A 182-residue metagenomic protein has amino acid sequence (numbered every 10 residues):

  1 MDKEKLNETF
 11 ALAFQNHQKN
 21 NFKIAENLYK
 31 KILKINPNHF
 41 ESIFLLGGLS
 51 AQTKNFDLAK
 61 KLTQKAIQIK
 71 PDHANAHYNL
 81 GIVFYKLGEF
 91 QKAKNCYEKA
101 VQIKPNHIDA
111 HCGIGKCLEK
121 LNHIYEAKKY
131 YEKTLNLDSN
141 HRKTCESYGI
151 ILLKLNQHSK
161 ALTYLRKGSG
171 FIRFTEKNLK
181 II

Functional and structural regions predicted by a protein language model:
K5, H39, H73, H107 (+2 more regions): Residue-level recognition of tetratricopeptide repeat
K5-I35, Q52: Alpha-helical segment of the N-proximal tetratricopeptide repeat
F10, F14, Q18, E41-Q52 (+3 more regions): Conserved alpha-helical positions within TPR/SEL1-like repeat arrays
I35, I69, I103, L137 (+1 more regions): Structural marker of alpha-solenoid helical repeat scaffolds
L153, H158-F174: TPR/TPR-like (Sel1-like) alpha-helical repeat modules
